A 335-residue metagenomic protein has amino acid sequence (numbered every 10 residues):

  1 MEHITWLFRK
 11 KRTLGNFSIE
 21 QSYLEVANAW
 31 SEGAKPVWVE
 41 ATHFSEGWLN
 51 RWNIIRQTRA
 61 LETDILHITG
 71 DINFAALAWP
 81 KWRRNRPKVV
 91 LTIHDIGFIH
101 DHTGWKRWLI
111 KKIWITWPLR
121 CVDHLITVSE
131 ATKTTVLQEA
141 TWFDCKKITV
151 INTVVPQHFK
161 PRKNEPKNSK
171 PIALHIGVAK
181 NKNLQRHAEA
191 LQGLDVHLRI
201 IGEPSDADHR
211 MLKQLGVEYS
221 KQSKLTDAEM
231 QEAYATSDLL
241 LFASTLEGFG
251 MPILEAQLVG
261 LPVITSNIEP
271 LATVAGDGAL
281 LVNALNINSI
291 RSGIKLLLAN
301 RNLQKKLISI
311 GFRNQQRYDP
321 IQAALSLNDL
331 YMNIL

Functional and structural regions predicted by a protein language model:
E2-W79, I151-N152, Y219: Active-site donor-binding segments of glycosyltransferases and PAPS-dependent sulfotransferases
R107-L125: Membrane-proximal helix-turn-helix segments that form the acceptor-binding/catalytic region of lipid-linked
D123-L137, F143-K160: Donor nucleotide-sugar binding/catalytic pocket of nucleotide-sugar-dependent glycosyltransferases
P166-K182, A188-G193, R199: Conserved donor-binding/catalytic core segment of Leloir-type glycosyltransferases
G202, D208-Q231: Nucleotide-activated donor-binding/catalytic signature segment of Leloir-type glycosyltransferases, i.e., the conserved
T245: Aromatic "clamp/platform" in nucleotide-sugar-dependent glycosyltransferases that forms part of the donor/acceptor
I253, P262-T265: Short hydrophobic beta-strand element within catalytic cores of glycosyltransferases and related nucleotide-activated
L280-N288, K295-R301: Conserved acidic donor-binding segment of nucleotide-sugar-dependent glycosyltransferases
